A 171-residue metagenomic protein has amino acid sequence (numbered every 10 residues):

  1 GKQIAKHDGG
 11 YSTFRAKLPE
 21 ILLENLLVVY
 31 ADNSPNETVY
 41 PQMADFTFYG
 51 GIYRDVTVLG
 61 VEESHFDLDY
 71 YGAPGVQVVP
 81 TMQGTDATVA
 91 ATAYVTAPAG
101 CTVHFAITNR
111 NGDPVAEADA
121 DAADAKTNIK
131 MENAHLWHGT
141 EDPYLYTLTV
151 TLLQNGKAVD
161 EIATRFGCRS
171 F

Functional and structural regions predicted by a protein language model:
K2-F171: Secreted/periplasmic carbohydrate-active enzymes, especially glycoside hydrolases
